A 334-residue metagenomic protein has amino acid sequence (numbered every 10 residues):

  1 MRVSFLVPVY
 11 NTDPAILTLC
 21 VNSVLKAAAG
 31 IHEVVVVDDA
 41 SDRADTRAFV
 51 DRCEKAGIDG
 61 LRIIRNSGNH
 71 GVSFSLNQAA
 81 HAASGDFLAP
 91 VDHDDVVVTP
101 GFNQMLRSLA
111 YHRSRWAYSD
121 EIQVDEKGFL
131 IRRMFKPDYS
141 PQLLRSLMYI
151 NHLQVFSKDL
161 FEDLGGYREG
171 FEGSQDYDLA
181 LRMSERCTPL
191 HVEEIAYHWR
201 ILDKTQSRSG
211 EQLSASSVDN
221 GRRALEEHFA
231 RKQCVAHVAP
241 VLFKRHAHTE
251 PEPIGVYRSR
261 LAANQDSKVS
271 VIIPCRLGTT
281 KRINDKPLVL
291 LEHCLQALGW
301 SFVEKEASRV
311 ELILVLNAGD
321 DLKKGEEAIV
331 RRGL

Functional and structural regions predicted by a protein language model:
M1-S23, P240-A297: N-proximal low-complexity "stem/linker" segments adjacent to membrane-targeting elements
V21-N22, T46-R47, N77, G85 (+3 more regions): Short alpha-helix within the catalytic core of nucleotide-sugar-dependent glycosyltransferases
N22-I31, H293-R309: Short, acidic, metal-binding catalytic loop of nucleotide-sugar glycosyltransferases
D38-R47, G68, D92, I313-I329: A conserved acidic beta->alpha catalytic loop
N66-A83: Glycine-rich, basic loop-to-helix element that forms the pyrophosphate-binding segment of sugar-nucleotide handling
L88: Short aromatic/hydrophobic "clamp" motif used to bind/position activated sugar donors
P100-I131, L202: Conserved donor NDP-sugar-binding/catalytic core segment of glycosyltransferases
P141-E226: Conserved nucleotide-sugar donor-binding catalytic segment
